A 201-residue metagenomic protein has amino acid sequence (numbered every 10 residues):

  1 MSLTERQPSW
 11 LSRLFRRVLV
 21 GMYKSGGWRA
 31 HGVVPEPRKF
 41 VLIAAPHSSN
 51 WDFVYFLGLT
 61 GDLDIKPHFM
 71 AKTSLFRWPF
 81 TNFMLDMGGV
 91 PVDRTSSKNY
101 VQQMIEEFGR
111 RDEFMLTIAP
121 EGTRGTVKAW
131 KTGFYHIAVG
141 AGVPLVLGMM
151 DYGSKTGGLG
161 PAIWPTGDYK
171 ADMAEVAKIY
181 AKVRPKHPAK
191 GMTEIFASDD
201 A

Functional and structural regions predicted by a protein language model:
M1-W28: Extreme N-terminal tail/first-helix region
L3, S25-K182, E194-A201: Soluble catalytic domains of membrane acyltransferases
K190-G191: Mid-sequence helix-capping/hinge segment at a functional interface
